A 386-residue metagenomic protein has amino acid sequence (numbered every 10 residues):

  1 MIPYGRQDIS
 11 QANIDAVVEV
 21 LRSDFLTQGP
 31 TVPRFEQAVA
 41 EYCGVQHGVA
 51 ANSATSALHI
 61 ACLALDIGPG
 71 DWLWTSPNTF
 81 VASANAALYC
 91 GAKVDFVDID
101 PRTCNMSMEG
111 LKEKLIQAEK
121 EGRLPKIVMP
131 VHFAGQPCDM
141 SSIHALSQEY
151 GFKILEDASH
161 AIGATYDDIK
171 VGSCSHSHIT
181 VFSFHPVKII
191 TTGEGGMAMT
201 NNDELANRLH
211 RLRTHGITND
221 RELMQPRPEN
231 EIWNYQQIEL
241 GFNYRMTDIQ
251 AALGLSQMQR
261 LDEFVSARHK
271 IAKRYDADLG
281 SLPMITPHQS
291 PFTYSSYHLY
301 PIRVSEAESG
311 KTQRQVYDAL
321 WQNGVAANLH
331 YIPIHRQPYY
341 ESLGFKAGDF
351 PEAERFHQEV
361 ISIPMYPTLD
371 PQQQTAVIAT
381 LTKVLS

Functional and structural regions predicted by a protein language model:
M1-F25, P30, Y235-I238, P364: N-terminal "arm"/small-domain region of PLP-dependent enzymes with the aminotransferase-like
F25-W72, A86-L88, F96-D98, K120 (+2 more regions): Phosphate-binding glycine-rich loop
P33-A38, V45-G48, E109-Q117, E121 (+4 more regions): PLP-dependent aminotransferase class I/II
P77, F96-P101: Short beta->alpha connector loops at strand-helix junctions that form conserved, small/polar/Pro-enriched
T79-S83: Conserved coil-to-alpha-helix start sites within the AMP-binding
G91: Structured binding elements
R102-T192, M197-L205, Y366: Active-site phosphate-binding strand-loop segment of PLP-dependent enzymes
